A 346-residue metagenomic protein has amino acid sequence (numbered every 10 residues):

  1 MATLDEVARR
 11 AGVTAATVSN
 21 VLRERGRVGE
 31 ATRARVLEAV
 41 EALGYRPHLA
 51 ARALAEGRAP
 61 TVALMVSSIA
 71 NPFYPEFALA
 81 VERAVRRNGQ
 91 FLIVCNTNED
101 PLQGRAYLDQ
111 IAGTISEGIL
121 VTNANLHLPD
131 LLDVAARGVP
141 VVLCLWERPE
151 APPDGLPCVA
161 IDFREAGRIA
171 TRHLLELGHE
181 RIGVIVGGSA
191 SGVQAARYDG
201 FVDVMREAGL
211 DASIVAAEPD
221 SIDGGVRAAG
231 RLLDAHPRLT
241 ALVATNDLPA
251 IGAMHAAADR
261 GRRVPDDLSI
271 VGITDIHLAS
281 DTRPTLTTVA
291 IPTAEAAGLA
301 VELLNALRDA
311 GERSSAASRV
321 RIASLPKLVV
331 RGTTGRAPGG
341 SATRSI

Functional and structural regions predicted by a protein language model:
M1-P60, P338, T343-I346: N-terminal helix-turn-helix DNA-binding module of bacterial transcription factors
T17-N20, A55-A70, H173, R181-G188: Short beta-strand segments enriched in small/hydrophobic residues
L49, S67-E76, V94-Q103, W146-R148 (+6 more regions): Hinge/beta->alpha junction and helix N-cap segments in small-molecule ligand-binding domains
T61-R172, E176, L232, R238: Alpha-helical recognition/docking segments in bacterial nutrient-uptake and carbohydrate-utilization systems
L64, I115-N123, G183-V186, V215-A216 (+2 more regions): Periplasmic-binding protein-like
R87-N88, R137, M205-D211, D234-R238 (+1 more regions): Short helix-capping segments at alpha-helix termini
A235-I346: Flexible loop/turn connectors
